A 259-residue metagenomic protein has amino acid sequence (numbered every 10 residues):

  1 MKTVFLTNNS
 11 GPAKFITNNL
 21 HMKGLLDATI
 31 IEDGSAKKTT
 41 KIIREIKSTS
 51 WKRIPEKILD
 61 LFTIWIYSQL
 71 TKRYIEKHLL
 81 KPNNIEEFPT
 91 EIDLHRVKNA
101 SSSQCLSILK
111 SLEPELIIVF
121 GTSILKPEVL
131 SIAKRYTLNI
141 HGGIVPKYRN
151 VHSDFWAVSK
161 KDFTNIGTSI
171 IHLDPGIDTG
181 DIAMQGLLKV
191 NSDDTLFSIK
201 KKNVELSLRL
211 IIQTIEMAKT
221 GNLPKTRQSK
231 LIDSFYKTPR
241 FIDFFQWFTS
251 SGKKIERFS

Functional and structural regions predicted by a protein language model:
M1-S259: One-carbon transfer enzymes
